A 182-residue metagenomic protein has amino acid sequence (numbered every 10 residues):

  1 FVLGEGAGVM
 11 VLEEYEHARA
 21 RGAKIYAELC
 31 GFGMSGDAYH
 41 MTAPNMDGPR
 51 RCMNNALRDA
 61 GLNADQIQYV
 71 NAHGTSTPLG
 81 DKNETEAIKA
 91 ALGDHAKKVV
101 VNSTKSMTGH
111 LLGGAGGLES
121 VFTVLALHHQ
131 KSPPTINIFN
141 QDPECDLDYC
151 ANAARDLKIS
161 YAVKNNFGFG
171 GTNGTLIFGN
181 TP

Functional and structural regions predicted by a protein language model:
F1-L62, Y69: Condensing-enzyme catalytic core mediating Claisen C-C bond formation in acyl metabolism
G8-V11, N173-I177: Short beta-strand scaffold segments in enzyme catalytic cores
V11, L29, I67, A72-H73 (+2 more regions): Conserved small-residue
Y15-A27, R51-D65, E86-M107, A115-F169 (+1 more regions): Structural signature of cysteine-dependent C-C bond-forming condensing enzymes
F32-D37, Y69-T77, T104-L111: A short beta-alpha structural unit
A38-P49, T75-L92, L111-L118: Short glycine/threonine-rich loop-to-helix capping motif typified by GTGT followed within a few residues by an Asp-Pro
